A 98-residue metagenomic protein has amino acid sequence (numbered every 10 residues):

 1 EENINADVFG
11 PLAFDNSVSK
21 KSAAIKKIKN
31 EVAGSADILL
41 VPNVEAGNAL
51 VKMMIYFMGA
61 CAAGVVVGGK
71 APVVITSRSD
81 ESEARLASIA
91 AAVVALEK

Functional and structural regions predicted by a protein language model:
E1, D7, A49-K52, A87-A91: Alpha-helical scaffold segments in soluble metabolic enzymes
E1-G34: Active-site rim loops that border cofactor/substrate pockets in soluble metabolic enzymes
D7-P11, P42, V67, I75: General beta-strand structural signal in soluble alpha/beta enzymes
L12, L39-L40, L50, L86 (+1 more regions): Generic detector of leucine side chains in alpha-helical contexts
A13, V44, R78-E81: Short, ordered loop/turn segments at secondary-structure junctions
S17-V18, G47-K52, S82-A84: Short active-site-adjacent structural elements
S22-G69: A C-terminal functional module that forms or caps the active site or interfaces directly with catalytic machinery
M53, A60-K98: C-terminal functional extensions of proteins
